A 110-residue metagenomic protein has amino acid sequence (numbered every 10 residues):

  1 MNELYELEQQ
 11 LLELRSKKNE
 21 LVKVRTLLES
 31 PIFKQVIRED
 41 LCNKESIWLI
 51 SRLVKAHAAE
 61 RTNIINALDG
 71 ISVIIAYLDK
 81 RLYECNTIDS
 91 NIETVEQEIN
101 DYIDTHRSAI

Functional and structural regions predicted by a protein language model:
M1-I110: Intrinsic-disorder/low-complexity detector
